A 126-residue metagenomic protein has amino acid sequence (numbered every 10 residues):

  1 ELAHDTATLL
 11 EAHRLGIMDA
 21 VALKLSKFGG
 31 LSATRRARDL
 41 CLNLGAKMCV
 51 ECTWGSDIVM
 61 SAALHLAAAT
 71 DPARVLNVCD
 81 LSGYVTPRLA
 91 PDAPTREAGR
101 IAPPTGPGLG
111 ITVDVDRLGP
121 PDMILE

Functional and structural regions predicted by a protein language model:
A3-R100, P104: Shared catalytic-loop signature of beta/alpha-barrel
R88-E126: C-terminal extensions of enzymes
